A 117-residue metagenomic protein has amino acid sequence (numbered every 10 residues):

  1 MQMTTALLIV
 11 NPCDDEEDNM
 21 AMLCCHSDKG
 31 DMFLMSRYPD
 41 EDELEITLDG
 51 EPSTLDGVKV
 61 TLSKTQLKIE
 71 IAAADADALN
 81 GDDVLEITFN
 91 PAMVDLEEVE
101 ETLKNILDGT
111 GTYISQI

Functional and structural regions predicted by a protein language model:
M1-L62: The feature represents the first ordered module of a protein
I9, L23, I46, I69-I71 (+3 more regions): Weak global preference for isoleucine
E16-E17, E41-E45, D49-E51, E70 (+2 more regions): Glutamate identity and glutamate-enriched acidic tracts
D28-K29, P52, D75-D77, M93-D95: Residues that cap or initiate secondary-structure elements
F33-D42, A78-A92: Extended Gly/Ser/Thr-rich low-complexity repeat segments, especially those forming or decorating extracellular
G57, T61-D77: A short, structured beta-strand/loop element
G81-I117: Mixed-charge, glycine-accented linear interaction segment located at domain edges/termini
